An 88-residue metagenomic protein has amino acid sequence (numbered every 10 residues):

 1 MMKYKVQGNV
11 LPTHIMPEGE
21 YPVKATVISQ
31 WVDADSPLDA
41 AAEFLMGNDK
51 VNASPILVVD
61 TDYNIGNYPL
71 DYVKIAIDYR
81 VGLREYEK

Functional and structural regions predicted by a protein language model:
M2-P12: A short beta-strand micro-motif
Y4, P22-K24, K50, I65: Protein-protein interaction and targeting regions used for scaffolding, dimerization, and localization
V10, S36, I77-V81: N-terminal regions of proteins, emphasizing targeting and processing segments when present
T13-A25, Y68: Acidic Ser/Thr/Pro-rich low-complexity disordered segments that often serve as glycosylated linkers/stalks around
P22-D35: A short, exposed loop/beta-hairpin motif centered on an aromatic-Gly-Thr core
D33-N52: A short, charged, amphipathic alpha-helix used as a generic interaction element across diverse proteins
G47-K88: Short, mixed-charge low-complexity intrinsically disordered segments
